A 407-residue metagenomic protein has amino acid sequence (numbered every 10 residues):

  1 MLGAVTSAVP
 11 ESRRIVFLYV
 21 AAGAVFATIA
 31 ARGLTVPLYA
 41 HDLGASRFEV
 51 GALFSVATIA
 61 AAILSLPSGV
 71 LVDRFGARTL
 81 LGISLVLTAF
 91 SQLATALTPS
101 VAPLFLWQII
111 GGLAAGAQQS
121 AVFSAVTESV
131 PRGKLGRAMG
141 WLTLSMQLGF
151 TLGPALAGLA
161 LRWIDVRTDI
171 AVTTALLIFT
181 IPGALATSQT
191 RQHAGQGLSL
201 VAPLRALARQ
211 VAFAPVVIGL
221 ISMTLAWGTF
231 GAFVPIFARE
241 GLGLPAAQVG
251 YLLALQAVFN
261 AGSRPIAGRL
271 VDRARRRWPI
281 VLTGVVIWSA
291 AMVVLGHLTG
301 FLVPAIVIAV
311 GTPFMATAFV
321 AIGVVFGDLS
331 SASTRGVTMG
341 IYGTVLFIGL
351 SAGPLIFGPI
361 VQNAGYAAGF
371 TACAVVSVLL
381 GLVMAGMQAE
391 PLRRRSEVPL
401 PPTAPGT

Functional and structural regions predicted by a protein language model:
M1-S12, S188-V217, P401-T407: Juxtamembrane intracellular "pre-TM" segments in multi-pass secondary transporters
T35-F48, F233-A247: Short amphipathic helix-loop junctions that connect adjacent transmembrane helices in Major Facilitator Superfamily/SLC
G44, G76, L97-A102, G243 (+2 more regions): Helix-breaking motifs and short loop linkers at transmembrane-helix boundaries and internal kinks in secondary membrane
T58-L66, F150-T151, A257-A261, P265 (+1 more regions): Residue-level signature of mid-helix packing/kink "hotspots" within the transmembrane helices of 12-pass Major
S65-G76, R264-R275: Helix-to-loop junctions at the C-terminal end of transmembrane segments in multipass secondary transporters
T79-L93, P279-V293: Structural signature of the two symmetry-related core transmembrane helices
A102-I110, L302-V310: Paired small-residue
W107-M146: Cytoplasmic helix-loop-helix junction between adjacent transmembrane helices in 12-TM secondary transporters
